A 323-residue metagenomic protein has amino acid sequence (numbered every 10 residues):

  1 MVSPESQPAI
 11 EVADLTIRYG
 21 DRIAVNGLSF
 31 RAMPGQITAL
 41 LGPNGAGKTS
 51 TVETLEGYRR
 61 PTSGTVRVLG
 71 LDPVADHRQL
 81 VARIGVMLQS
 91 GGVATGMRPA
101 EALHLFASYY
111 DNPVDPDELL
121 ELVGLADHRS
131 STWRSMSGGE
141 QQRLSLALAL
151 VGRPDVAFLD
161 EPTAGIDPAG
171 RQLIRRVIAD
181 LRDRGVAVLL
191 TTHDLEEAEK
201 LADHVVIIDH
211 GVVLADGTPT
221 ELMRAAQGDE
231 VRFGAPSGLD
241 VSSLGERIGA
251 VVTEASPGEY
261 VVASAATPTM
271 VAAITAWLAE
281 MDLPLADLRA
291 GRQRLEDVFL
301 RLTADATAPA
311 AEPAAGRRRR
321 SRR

Functional and structural regions predicted by a protein language model:
V2-P4, A266-R323: C-terminal coupling/interaction segments
Q7-V12, I17-D209: ABC transporter nucleotide-binding domains
A13, G234, R289-G291: Solvent-exposed beta-strand sheet faces enriched in polar/charged residues
L88, Y110, A226, I248 (+3 more regions): Conserved NTP-handling cores and scaffolds of large molecular machines
E118, A179, S243, A276 (+1 more regions): Surface-exposed charge patches
I174-A265: ABC transporter nucleotide-binding domain
